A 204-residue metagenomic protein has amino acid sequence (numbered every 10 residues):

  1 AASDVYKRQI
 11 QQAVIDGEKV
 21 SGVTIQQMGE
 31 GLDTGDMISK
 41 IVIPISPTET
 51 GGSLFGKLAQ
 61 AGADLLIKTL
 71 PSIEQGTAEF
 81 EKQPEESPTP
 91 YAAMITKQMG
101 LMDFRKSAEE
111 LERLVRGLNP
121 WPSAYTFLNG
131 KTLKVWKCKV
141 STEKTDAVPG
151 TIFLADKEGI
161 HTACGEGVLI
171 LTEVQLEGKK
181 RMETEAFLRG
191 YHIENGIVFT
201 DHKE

Functional and structural regions predicted by a protein language model:
A1-Y91, T96: Donor/substrate-binding cores of folate-linked one-carbon enzymes
I41, Q98-G100, G167-L169: Short amphipathic alpha-helical segments
P44, L101, E177: Short, flexible active-site loop motifs that bind/organize anionic cofactors or intermediates
A93-K106: Acyl-group handling in specialized metabolite and lipid biosynthesis
F104-E204: An anion-binding loop in the catalytic cleft
